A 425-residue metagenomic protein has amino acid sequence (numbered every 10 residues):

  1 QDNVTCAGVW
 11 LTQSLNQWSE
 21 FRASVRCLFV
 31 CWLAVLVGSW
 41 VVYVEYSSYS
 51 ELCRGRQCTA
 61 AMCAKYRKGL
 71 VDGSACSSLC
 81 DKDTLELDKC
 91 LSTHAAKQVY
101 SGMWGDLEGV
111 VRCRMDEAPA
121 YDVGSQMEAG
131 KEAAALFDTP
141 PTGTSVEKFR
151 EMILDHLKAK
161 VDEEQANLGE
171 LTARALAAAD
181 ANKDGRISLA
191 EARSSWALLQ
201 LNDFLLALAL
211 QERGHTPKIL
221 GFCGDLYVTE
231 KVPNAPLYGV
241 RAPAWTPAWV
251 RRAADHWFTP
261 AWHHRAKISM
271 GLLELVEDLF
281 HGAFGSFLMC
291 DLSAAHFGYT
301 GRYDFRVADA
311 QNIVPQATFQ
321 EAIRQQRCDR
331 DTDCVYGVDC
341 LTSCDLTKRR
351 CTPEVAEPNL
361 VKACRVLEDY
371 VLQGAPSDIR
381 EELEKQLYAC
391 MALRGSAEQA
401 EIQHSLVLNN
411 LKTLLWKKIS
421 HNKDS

Functional and structural regions predicted by a protein language model:
D2-T59, A308, T318, T332-S425: Helical subdomain adjoining the active site within ATP-dependent kinase catalytic cores
W32-N182, A197-L201, L210-G214: ATP-binding glycine-rich phosphate-binding loop
D106-G109, R114-A118, G224-Y227, P233-P236 (+1 more regions): Conserved beta-strand elements of beta-rich interaction domains across eukaryotes, especially beta-propellers
G143-A197, N202, H215-L272: Conserved structural core of kinase catalytic domains
A197-F204, R213, W262-L273, E357-L360 (+2 more regions): Generic preference for well-ordered alpha-helical elements
Q211, F280-A283, V371, M391: Protein kinase-like catalytic domain
V240, F284-P358: Catalytic activation segment of kinase domains across protein kinase-like and atypical kinase folds
E274-F287: Protein kinase catalytic-loop region centered on the HRD/HxD motif
